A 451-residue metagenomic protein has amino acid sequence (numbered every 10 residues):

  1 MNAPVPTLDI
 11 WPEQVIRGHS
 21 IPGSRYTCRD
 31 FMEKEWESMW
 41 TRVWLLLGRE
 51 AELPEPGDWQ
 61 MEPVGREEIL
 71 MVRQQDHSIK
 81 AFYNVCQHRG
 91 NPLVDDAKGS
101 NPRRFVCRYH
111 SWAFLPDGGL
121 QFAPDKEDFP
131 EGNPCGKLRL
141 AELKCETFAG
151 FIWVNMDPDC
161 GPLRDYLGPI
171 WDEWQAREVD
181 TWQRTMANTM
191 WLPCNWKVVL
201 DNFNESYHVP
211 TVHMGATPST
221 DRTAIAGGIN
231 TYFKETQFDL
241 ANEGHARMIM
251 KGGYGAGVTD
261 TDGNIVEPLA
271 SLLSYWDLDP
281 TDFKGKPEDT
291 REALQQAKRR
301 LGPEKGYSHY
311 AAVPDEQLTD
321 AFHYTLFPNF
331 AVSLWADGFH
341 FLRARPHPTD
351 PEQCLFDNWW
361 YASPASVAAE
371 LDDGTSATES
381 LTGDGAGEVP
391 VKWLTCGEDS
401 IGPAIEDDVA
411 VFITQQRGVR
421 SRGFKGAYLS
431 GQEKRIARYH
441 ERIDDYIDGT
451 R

Functional and structural regions predicted by a protein language model:
M1-W11, R451: Basic/polar N-terminal segments that are highly enriched at the extreme N-terminus, encompassing both cleavable
T7-G23, D180, T382, A386-V389: Short, contiguous pre-domain boundary segments
I21-G65, I69-M71: Non-catalytic accessory segments flanking enzyme active sites
W40-W44, N91, H208: Generic structural signal for secondary-structure transition and capping sites
T41-L53, A123-D128, Y324-P328: Short Pro/Gly-enriched beta-strand edge/turn motifs at strand-loop
E52-D172, A176: Rieske [2Fe-2S] iron-sulfur-binding domain
S78, E146, F151-R451: C-terminal catalytic domain of Rieske-type non-heme iron oxygenases
